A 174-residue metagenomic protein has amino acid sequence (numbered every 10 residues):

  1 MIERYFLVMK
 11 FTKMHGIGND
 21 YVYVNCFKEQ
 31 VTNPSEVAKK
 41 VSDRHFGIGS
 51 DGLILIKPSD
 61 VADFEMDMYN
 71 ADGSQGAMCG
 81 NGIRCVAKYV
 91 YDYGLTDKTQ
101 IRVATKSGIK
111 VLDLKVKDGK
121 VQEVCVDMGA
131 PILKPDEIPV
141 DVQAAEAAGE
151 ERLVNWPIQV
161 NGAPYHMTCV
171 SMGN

Functional and structural regions predicted by a protein language model:
I2-K120, Q159: A glycine-rich beta-to-alpha transition motif near the start of alpha/beta enzyme domains, typified by
L95, T105-N174: ATP-dependent small-molecule kinase catalytic core of the GHMP/sugar-kinase superfamily and closely related
